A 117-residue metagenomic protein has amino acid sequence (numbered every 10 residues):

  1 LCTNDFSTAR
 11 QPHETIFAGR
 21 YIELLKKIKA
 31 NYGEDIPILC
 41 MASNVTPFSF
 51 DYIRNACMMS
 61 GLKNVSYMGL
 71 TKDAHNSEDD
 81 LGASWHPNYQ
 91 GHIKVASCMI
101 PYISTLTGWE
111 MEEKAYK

Functional and structural regions predicted by a protein language model:
L1-A18: Oxyanion-hole/transition-state-stabilizing segment in secreted/luminal serine hydrolases and related acyltransferases
C2, F17, L24-L25, K29-Y32 (+2 more regions): Generic ordered-secondary-structure signal
T3-S7, L25-R54: Active-site segments of SGNH/GDSL-like serine hydrolases that catalyze O-acetyl group transfer/hydrolysis on lipids
F6-R10, I22, S77-D79: A short acidic, helix-capping loop that chelates divalent metal ions and anchors anionic groups
Q11-E14, C40, L81-W85: Second-shell loop/turn segments in exported
E14, E34-D35, E78, E110: Glutamate identity and glutamate-enriched acidic tracts
T15, G19-K26, A30, D51 (+3 more regions): Solvent-exposed, polar/charged alpha-helical surfaces in well-ordered, non-transmembrane soluble domains, broadly
N44-K117: Catalytic His-Asp segment of secreted/periplasmic serine-dependent ester chemistry enzymes
